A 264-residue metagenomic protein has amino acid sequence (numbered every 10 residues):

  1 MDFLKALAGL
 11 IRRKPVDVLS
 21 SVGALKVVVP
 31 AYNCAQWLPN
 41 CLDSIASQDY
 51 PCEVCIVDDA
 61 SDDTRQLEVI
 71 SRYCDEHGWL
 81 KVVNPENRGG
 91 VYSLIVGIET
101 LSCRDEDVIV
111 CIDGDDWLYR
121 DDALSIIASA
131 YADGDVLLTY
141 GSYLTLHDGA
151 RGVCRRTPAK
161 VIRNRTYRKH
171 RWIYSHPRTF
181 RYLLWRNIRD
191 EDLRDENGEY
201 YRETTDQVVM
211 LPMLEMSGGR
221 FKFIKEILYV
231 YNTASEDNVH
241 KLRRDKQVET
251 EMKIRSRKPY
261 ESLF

Functional and structural regions predicted by a protein language model:
D2-G9: Short hydrophobic helices that act as membrane-entry/anchoring signals
I11, P15-F264: Nucleotide-sugar donor-binding/catalytic module of glycosyltransferases that assemble extracellular/cell-envelope
